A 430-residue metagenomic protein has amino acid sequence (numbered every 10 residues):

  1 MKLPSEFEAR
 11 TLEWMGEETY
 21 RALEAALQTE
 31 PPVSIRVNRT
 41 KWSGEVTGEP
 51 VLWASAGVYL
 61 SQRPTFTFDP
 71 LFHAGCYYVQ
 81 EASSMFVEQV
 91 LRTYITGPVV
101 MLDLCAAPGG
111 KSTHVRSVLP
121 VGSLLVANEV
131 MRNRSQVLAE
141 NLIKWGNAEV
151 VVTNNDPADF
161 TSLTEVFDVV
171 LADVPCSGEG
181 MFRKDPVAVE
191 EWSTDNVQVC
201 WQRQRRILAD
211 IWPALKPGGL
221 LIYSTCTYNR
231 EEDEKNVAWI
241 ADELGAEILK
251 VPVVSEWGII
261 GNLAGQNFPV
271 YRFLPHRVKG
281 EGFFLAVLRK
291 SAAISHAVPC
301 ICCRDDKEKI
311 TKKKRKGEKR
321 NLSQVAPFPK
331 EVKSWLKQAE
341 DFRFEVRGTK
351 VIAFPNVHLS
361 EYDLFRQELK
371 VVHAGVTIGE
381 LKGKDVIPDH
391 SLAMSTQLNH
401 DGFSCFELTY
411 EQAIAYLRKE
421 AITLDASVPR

Functional and structural regions predicted by a protein language model:
M1-W42, S291-R430: Polybasic, low-complexity RNA-engagement segments
P31-Q89: Conserved AdoMet
G97-A107: Conserved class I S-adenosyl-L-methionine
P108-V121: Conserved SAM-binding loop of SAM-dependent methyltransferases across substrates and taxa, primarily the Class I
P120, L215-P217: Helix-to-beta-strand junctions that scaffold the AdoMet/dcAdoMet cofactor pocket in Class I SAM-dependent enzymes
N128-E165, A172: S-adenosyl-L-methionine
N133, D168-D210, C226-D233, S255-G258: Mobile active-site "lid"/loop adjacent to the S-adenosyl-L-methionine
F167, L220-Y223, T227-I352: Class I S-adenosyl-L-methionine
